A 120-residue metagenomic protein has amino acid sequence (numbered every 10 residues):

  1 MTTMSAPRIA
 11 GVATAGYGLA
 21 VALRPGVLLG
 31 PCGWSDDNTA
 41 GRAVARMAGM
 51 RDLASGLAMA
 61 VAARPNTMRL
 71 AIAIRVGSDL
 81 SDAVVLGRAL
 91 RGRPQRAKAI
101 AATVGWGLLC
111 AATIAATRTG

Functional and structural regions predicted by a protein language model:
M1-G120: Short amphipathic, positively biased membrane-proximal segments that drive organelle/inner-membrane targeting
